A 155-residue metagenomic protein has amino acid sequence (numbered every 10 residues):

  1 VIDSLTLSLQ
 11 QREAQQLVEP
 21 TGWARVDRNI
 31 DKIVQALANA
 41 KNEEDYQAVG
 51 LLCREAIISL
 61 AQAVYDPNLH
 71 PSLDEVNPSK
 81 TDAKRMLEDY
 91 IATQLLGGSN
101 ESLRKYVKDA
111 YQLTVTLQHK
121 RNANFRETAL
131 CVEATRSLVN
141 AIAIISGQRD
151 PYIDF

Functional and structural regions predicted by a protein language model:
V1-R28, K32: Internal, Lys/Arg-enriched amphipathic helical interaction segments that engage polyanionic partners
L17-A24, A40-L51, E101, K105 (+2 more regions): Short, solvent-exposed segments of well-ordered alpha helices
D27, D31-V34, D45-D66, T135-R136: Short, hydrophobic, well-ordered secondary-structure elements
R28-N39, A110-K120: Solvent-exposed, amphipathic alpha-helical segments
Q35-N42, Y65, L69, H119-A123 (+1 more regions): Short, flexible helix-adjacent loops and helix caps
Q62-S79: Surface-exposed interaction patch
E75-D150: Long, charged low-complexity segments
